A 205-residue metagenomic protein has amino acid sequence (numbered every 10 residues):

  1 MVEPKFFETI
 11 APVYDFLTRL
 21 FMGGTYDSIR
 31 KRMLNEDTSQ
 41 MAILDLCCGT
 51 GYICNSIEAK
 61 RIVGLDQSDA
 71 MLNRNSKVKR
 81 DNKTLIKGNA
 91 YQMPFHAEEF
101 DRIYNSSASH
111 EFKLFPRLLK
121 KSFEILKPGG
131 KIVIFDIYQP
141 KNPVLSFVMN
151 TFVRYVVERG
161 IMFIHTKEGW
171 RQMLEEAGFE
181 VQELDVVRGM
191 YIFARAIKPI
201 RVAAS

Functional and structural regions predicted by a protein language model:
M1-V13: N-terminal, positively charged/glycine-rich alpha-helical extensions of SAM-dependent methyltransferases
F6, L17-M22, T50-I53, L65 (+2 more regions): C-terminal alpha-helical "lid/dimerization" subdomain adjacent to the S-adenosyl-L-methionine
M22-Q40: Conserved alpha-helix/loop element of class I SAM-dependent methyltransferases that forms part of the SAM/SAH-binding
L44-Q92: Class I SAM-dependent methyltransferase SAM/SAH-binding core
Y104: A conserved beta-strand element that flanks and buttresses the S-adenosyl-L-methionine
S107-E111: Short catalytic micro-motifs in class I SAM-dependent methyltransferases
P116-P128: A short glycine-rich, Lys/Arg-flanked "PGG" loop and its adjoining helix->strand segment in the class I
A194-S205: C-terminal lobe and adjacent flexible extensions of AdoMet/dcAdoMet transferase-like proteins
